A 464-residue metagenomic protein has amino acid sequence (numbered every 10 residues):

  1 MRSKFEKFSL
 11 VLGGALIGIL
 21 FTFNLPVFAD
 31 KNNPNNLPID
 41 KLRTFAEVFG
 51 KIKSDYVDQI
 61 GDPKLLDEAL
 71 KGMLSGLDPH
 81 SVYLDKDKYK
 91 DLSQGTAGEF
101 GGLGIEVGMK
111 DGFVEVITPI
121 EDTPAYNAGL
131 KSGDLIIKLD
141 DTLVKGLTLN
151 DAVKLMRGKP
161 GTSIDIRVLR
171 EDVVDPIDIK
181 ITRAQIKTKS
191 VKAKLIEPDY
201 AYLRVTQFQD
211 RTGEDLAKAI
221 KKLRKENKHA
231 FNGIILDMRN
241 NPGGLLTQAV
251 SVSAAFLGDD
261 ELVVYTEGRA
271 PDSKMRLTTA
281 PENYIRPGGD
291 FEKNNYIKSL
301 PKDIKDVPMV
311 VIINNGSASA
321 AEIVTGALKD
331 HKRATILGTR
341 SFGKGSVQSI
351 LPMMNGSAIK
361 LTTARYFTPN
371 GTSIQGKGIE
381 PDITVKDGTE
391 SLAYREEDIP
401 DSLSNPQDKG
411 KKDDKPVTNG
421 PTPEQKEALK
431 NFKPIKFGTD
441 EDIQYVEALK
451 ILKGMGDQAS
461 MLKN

Functional and structural regions predicted by a protein language model:
M1-I234, N240-G244, A255-G258, N419-N464: Flexible, low-complexity junctional segments that flank or bridge functional domains
R2-S9, G18, V191-N464: C-terminal "post-core" interaction segments
